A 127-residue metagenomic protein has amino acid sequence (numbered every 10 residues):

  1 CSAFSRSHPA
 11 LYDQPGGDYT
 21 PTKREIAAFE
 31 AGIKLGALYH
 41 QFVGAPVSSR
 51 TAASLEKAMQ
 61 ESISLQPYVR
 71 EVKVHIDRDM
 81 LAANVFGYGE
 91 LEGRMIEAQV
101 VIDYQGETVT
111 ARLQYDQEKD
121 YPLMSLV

Functional and structural regions predicted by a protein language model:
C1-V127: Short beta-strand/helix segments in adaptor/scaffold domains that form protein-protein interfaces within large
